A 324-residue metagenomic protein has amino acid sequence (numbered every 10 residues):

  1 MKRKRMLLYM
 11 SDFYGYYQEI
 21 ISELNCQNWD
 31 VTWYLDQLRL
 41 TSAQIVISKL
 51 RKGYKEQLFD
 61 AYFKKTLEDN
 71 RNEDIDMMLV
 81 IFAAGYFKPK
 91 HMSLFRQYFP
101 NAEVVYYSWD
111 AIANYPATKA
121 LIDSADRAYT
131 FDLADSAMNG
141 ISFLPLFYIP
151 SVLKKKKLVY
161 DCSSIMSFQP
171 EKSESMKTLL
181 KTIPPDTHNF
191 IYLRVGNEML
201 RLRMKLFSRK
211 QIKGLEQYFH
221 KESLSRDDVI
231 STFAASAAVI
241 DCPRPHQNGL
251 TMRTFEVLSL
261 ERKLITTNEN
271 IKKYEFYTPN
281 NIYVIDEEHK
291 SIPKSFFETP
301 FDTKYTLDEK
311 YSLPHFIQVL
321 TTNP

Functional and structural regions predicted by a protein language model:
K2-A61, F82-K90, I112, P116-T251 (+4 more regions): Nucleotide-sugar donor-binding catalytic core of glycosyltransferases
L8-Y9, E68-Y86, V105: Short N-terminal targeting/anchoring amphipathic segment
Y54-D74: An amphipathic, basic-hydrophobic alpha-helix
D69-N70, T232, S295: CheY-like receiver
M92-F99, L180: Surface-exposed amphipathic alpha-helices with a cationic face
R96-A111, Y129: Active-site proximal beta-strand in glycosyltransferases
A234-S236, E256-R262: Conserved donor-binding/catalytic loop of nucleotide-activated donor transferases
S259, K263-P324: Pol beta-like nucleotidyltransferase catalytic core
